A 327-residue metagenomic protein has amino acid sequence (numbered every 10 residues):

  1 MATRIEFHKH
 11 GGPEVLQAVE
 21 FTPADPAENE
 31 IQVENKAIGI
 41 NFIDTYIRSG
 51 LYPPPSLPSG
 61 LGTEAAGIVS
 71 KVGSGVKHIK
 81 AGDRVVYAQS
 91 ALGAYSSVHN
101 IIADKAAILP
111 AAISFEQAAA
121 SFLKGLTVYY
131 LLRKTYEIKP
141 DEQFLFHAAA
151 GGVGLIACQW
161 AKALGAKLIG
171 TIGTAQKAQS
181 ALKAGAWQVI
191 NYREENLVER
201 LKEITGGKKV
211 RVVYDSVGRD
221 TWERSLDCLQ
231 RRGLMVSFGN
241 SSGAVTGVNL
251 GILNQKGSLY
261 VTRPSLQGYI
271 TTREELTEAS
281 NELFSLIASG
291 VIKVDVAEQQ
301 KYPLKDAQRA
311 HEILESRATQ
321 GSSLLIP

Functional and structural regions predicted by a protein language model:
T22-G39, S49-L92: Glycine-rich beta-strand-centered segment in the early N-terminal region that forms part of a ligand/cofactor-binding
R84, Q143, K167, G233-L234 (+1 more regions): Short glycine-centered segments of the SAM/dcSAM-binding site in methyltransferase folds
R84-A150: NAD(P)H dinucleotide-binding glycine-rich loop of Rossmann-like/cofactor-binding domains, especially the beta1-alpha1
S121-E195: Mid-domain Rossmann-like dinucleotide-binding core that forms the NAD(H)/NADP(H) cofactor-binding site
I172, D220-I292, P327: Glycine-rich phosphate-binding loop and adjacent beta-alpha segment of Rossmann(oid) nucleotide-cofactor-binding
L197-G207: Short amphipathic alpha-helix with an adjacent loop that forms part of the alpha/beta core around
E274-P327: C-terminal hydrophobic helical "lid"/dimerization subdomain of Rossmann-like NAD(P)H-dependent oxidoreductases
